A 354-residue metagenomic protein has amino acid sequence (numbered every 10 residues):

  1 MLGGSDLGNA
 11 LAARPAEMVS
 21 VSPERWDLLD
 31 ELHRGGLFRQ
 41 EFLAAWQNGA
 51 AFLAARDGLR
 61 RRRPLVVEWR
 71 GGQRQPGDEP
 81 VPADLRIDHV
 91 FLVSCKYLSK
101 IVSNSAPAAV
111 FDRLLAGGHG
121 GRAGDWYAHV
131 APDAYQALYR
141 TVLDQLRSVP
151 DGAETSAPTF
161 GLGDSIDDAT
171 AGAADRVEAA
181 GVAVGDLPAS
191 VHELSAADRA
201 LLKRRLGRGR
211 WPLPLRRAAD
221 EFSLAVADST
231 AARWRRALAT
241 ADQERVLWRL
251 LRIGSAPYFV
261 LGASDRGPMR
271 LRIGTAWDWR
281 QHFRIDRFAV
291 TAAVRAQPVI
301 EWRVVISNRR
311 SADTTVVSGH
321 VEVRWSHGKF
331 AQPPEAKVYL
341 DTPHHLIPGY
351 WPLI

Functional and structural regions predicted by a protein language model:
M1-A83, I87-I354: Short, positively charged
